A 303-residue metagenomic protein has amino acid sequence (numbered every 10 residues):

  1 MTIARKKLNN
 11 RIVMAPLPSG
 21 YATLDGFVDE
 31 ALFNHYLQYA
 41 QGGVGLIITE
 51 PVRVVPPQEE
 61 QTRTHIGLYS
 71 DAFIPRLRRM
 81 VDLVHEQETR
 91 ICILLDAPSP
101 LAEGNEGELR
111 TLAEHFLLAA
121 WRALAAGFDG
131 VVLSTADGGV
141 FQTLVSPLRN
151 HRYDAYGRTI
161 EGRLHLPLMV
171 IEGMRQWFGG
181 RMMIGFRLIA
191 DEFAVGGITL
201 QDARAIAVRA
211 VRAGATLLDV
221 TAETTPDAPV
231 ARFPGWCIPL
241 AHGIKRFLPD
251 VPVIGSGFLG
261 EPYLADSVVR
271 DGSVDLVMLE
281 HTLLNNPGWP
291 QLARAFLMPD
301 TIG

Functional and structural regions predicted by a protein language model:
M1-G303: Flavin-dependent oxidoreductase catalytic cores
